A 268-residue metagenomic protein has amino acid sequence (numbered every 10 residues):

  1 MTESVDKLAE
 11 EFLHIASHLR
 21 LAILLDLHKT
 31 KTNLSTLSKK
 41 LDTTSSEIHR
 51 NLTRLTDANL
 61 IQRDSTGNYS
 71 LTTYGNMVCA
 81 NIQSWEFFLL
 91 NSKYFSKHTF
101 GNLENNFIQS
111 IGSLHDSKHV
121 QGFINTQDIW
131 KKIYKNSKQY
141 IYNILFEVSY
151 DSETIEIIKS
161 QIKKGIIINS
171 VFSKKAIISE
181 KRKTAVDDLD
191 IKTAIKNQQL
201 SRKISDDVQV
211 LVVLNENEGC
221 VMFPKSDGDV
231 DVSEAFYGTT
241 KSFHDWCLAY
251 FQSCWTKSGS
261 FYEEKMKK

Functional and structural regions predicted by a protein language model:
M1-L25, T36, L41, S46-E47 (+6 more regions): PLD/PLD-like phosphodiesterase catalytic module centered on the HKD motif
T30-K31, N68: Residue at a beta-strand N-cap/secondary-structure junction
N59: Glycine-centered, phosphate/nucleic-acid-interacting loop/turn motifs that mediate DNA/RNA or nucleotide
S65-T73: Short, basic, alpha-helical segments at the C-terminal edge of helix-turn-helix-like DNA-binding modules
L71, N143, V221-M222: Short hydrophobic/aromatic-rich beta-strand segments that constitute the beta-sheet cores of beta-sandwich/beta-barrel
M77-N91: Alpha-helical "hinge/linker" immediately C-terminal to small N-terminal DNA-binding modules
F95-S170: PLD-like (HKD) phosphodiesterase/transphosphatidyltransferase domain
